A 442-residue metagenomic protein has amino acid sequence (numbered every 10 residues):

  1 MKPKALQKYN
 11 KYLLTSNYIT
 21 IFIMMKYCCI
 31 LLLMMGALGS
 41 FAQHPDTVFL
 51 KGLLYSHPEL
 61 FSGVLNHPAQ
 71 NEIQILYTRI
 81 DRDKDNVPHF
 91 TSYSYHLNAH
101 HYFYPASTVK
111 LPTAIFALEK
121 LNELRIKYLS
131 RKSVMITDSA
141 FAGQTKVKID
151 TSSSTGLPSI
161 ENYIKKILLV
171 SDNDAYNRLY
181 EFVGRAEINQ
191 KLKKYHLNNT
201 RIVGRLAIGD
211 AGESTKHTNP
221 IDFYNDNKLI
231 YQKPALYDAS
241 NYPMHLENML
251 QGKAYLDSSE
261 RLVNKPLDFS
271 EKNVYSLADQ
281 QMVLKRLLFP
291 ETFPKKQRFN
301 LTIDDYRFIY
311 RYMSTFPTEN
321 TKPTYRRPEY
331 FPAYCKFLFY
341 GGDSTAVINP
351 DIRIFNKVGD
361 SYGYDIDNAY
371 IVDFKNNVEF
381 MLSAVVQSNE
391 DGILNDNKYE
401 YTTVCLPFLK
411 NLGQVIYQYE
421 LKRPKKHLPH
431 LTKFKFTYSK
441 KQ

Functional and structural regions predicted by a protein language model:
M1, A5, Y77-D85, A117-L124 (+4 more regions): Short regulatory "switch" loops immediately downstream of catalytic or recognition motifs within protein catalytic
M1-T47: Bacterial Sec-dependent N-terminal signal peptides
M34, I136, S383: Residue-level detector of conserved, well-ordered beta-strand and adjacent loop positions that form binding/recognition
Q43-I221: Active-site-adjacent loops and short helices of periplasmic peptidoglycan-processing enzymes
H44-E59, H67, S259-Q442: Structured C-terminal helix/loop/strand segments within mature extracytoplasmic catalytic/sensor domains
S159, V170-D305: Mid-domain, small-residue-enriched loop/turn segments at the edges of structured enzyme/sensor domains
